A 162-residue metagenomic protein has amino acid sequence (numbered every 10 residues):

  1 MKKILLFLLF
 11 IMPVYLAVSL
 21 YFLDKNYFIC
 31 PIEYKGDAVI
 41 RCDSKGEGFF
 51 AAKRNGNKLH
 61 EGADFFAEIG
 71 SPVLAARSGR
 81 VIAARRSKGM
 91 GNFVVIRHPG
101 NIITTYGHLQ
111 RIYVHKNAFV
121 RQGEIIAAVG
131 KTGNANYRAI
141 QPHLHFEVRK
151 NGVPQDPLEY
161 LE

Functional and structural regions predicted by a protein language model:
M1-P13: N-terminal Sec-pathway targeting helices
V14-N92, Q122, Q155: Surface-exposed, glycine-biased beta-strand/turn segments
E61, I69-P72, Q110, K116 (+1 more regions): Short, conserved secondary-structure segments in the cores of folded domains
D64, F93-V95, T105, A128 (+1 more regions): Conserved beta-strand positions that form and line the central face of beta-propeller blades
G70, S78, R86-S87, P99-N101 (+3 more regions): Solvent-exposed coil/turn segments that connect beta secondary-structure elements in extracytoplasmic/periplasmic
A75-Y113, R138-L144: Zn2+-dependent peptidoglycan hydrolase active-site motif and core
A118-E162: Conserved, short, structured surface segments that act as functional micro-motifs
